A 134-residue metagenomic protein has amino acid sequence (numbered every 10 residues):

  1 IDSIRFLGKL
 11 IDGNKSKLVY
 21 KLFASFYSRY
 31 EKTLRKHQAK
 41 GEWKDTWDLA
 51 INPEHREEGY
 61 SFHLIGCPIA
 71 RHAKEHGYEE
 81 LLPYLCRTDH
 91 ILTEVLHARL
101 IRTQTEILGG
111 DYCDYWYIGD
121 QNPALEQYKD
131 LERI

Functional and structural regions predicted by a protein language model:
I1-E75: Amphipathic interaction/junction segments at domain boundaries or subunit interfaces
Y20, Y27-Y30, Y60, H76-Y78 (+3 more regions): Sequence-level detector for tyrosine residue identity
G41-K44, H97-I101, E132-I134: Short secondary-structure transition/capping segments
D48-L108: Short, hydrophobic/π-rich interface segment
I91-H97, Y115-W116, E132-R133: Short C-terminal domain-edge/linker segments immediately following a structured domain
T103-I107, Y112, I118-I134: Activation/maturation switch segments at domain boundaries
